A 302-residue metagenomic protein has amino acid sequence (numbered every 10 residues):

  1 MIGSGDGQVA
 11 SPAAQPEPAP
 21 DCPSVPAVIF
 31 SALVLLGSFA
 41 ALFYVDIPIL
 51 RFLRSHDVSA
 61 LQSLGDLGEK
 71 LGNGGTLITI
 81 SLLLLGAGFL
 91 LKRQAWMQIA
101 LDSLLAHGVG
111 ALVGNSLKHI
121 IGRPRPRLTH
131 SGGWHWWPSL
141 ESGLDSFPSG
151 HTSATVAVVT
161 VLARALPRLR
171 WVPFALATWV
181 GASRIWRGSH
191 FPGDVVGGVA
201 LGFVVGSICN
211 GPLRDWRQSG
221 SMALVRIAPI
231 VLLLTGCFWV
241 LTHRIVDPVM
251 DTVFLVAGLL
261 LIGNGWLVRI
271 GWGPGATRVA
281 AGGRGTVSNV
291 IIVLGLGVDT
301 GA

Functional and structural regions predicted by a protein language model:
M1-L83, K118-S139, A281-A302: N-terminal transmembrane-helix/juxtamembrane module of multi-pass inner/ER membrane proteins
C22, F89-I99, D215-M222, G275-G283: Membrane-interface helix-boundary motifs at transmembrane edges
S38, D102-A106, G110, G114 (+3 more regions): Alpha-helical transmembrane segments in multi-pass membrane proteins
L42, S103-I120, W171-R184: Small-polar-interrupted transmembrane alpha-helices in polytopic inner-membrane proteins
A60-L61, R93-Q98, L166-V172: Membrane-helix interface segments
G72-G88, H151-T155, L162: Hydrophobic alpha-helical transmembrane segments
L84-S116: Interfacial segments of alpha-helical transmembrane regions
G132-L255, N264-G271: Membrane-embedded catalytic cores of phosphoryl/pyrophosphoryl-handling enzymes
